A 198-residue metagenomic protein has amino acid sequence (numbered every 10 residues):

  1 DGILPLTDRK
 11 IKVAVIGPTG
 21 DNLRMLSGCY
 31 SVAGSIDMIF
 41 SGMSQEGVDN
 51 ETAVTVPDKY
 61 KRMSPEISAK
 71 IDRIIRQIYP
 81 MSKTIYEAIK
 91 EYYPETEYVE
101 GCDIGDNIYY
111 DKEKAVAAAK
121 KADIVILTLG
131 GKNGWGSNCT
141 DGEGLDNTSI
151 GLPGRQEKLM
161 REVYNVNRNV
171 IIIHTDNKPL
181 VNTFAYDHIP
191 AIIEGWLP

Functional and structural regions predicted by a protein language model:
D1-P198: C-terminal non-catalytic regions of proteins with extracellular/luminal or membrane-system context
